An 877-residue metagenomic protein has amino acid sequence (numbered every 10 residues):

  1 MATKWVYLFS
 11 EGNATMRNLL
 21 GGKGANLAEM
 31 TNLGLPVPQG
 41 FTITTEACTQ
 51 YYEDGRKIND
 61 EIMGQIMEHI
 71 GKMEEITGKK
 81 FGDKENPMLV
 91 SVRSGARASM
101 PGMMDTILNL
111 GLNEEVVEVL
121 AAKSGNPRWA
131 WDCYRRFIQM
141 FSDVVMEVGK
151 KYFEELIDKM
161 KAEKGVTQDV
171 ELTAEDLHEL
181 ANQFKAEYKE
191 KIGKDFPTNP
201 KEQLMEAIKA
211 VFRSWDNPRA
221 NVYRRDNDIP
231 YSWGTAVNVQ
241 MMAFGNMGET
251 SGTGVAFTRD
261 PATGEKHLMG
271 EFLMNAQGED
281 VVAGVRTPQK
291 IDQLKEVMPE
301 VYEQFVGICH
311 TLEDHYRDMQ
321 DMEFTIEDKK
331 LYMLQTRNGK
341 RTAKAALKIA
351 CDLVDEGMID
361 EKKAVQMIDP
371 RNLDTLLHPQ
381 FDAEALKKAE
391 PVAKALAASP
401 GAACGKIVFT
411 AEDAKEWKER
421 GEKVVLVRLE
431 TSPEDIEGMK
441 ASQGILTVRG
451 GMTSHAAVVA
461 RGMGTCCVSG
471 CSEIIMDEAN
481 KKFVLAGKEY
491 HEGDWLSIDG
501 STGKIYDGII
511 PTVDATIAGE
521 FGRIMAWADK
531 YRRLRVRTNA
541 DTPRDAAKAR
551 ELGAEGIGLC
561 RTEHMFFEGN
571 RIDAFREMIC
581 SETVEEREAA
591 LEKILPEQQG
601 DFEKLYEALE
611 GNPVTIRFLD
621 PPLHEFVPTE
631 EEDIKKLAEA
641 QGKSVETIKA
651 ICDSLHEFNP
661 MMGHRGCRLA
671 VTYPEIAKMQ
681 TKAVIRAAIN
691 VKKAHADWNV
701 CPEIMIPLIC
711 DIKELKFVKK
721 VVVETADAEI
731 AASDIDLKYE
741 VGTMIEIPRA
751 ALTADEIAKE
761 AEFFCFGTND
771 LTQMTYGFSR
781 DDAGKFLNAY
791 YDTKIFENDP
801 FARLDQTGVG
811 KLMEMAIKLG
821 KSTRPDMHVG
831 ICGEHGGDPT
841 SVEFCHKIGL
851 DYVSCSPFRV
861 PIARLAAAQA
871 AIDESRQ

Functional and structural regions predicted by a protein language model:
M1-A389, E416, E422-V425, S432-E437 (+11 more regions): Nucleotide/phosphate-binding sheet-loop regions of phosphoryl- and nucleotidyl-transfer enzymes
F41, V448-G450, S469-S472, C560 (+2 more regions): Short beta->alpha connector loops at strand-helix junctions that form conserved, small/polar/Pro-enriched
R93, I517, W527-Q877: Conserved alpha/beta-domain cores
I208, L377-F409, R523-D529, R533-T538 (+1 more regions): Flexible inter-domain linker/hinge segments
N238, V408, V425-V427, L446 (+3 more regions): Structural motif
K329-Y332, L429-K440, G444-L446, M452-V458 (+6 more regions): Glycine-rich phosphate/ribose-binding loops and adjacent secondary-structure elements that form binding surfaces
K394-E434, L485-R523: Extended, non-globular alpha-helical segments
